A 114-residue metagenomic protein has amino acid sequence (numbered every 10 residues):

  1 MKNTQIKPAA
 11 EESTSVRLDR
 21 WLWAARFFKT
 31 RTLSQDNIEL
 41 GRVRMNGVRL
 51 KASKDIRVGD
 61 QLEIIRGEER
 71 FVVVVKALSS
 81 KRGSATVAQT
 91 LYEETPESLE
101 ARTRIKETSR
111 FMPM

Functional and structural regions predicted by a protein language model:
K2-V16, R20, R44, V48-A52 (+1 more regions): Strongly charged
V16-V43: N-terminal first-folded block
